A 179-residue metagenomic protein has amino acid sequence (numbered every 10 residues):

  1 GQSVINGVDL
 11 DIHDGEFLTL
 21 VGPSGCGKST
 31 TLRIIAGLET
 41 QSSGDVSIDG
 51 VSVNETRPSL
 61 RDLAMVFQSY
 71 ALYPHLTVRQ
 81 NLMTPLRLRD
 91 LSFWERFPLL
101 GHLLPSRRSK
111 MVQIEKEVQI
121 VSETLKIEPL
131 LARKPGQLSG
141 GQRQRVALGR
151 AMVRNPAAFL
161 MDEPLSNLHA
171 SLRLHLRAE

Functional and structural regions predicted by a protein language model:
V21-P23: The feature captures the beta-strand-to-loop junction immediately N-terminal to the Walker
A36: Helix-to-loop junction immediately C-terminal to a conserved catalytic motif
S52-N54, M83, R87-P129: Conserved ABC ATPase "signature" region
K134-L138, Q142: Conserved ABC ATPase signature
L148: Hydrophobic anchor residue at the start of the ABC signature
V153-A157: A short, proline-enriched helix->beta-strand linker immediately N-terminal to the Walker B motif in ABC-type P-loop
